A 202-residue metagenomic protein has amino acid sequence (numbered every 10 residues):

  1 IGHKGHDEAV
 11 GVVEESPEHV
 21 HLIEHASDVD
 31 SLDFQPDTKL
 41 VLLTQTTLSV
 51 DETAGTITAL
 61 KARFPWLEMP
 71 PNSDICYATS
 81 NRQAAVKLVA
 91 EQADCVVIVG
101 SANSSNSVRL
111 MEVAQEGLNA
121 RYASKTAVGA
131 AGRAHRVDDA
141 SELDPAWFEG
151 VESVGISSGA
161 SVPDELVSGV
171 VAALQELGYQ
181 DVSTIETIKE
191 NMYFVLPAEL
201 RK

Functional and structural regions predicted by a protein language model:
I1-Y122, T126-S158, D164-K202: The feature marks the mature, well-folded catalytic cores of soluble enzymes
